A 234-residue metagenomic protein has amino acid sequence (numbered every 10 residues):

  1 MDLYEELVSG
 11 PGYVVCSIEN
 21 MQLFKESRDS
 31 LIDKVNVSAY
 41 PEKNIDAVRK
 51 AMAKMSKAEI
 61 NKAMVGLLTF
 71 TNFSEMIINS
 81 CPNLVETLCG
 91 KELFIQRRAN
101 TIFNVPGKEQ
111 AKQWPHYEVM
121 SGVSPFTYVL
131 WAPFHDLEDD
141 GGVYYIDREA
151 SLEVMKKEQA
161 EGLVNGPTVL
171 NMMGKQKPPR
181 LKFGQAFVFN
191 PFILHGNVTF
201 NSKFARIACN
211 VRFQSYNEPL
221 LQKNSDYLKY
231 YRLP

Functional and structural regions predicted by a protein language model:
M1-E92, K182: N-terminal auxiliary "cap/dimerization" subdomain that precedes the catalytic jelly-roll/cupin core of mononuclear
Y13-V15, V129-P133, P178, A186-V188 (+1 more regions): Conserved hydrophobic/aromatic beta-strand scaffold that supports enzyme active sites
N20-Q22, T101-F103, K108, M120 (+4 more regions): Short, solvent-exposed loop/turn segments at secondary-structure junctions
I32, I193-L194, V198-P234: Non-heme Fe(II)/2-oxoglutarate
G90-N104: Active-site cores enriched in adjacent His and Asp/Glu residues with nearby glycine-rich loops that coordinate divalent
R97, F126, D139, A205-C209: Residues that flank catalytic or metal-binding motifs in active/ligand-binding sites
Q110-P179, Q222-N224: Catalytic core of non-heme Fe(II) oxygenases with the double-stranded beta-helix
L181-H195: Conserved metal-binding segment of the jelly-roll/cupin
